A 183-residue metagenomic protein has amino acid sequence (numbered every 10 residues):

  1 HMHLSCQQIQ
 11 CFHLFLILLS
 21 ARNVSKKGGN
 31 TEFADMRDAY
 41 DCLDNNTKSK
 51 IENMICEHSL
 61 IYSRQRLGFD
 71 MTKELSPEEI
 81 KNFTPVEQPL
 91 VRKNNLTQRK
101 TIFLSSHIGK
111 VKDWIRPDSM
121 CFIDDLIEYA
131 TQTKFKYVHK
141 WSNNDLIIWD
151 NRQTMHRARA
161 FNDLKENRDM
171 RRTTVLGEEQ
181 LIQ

Functional and structural regions predicted by a protein language model:
H1-L146, N151-Q183: Non-heme Fe(II) oxygenase catalytic core, chiefly the N-lobe of the double-stranded beta-helix
